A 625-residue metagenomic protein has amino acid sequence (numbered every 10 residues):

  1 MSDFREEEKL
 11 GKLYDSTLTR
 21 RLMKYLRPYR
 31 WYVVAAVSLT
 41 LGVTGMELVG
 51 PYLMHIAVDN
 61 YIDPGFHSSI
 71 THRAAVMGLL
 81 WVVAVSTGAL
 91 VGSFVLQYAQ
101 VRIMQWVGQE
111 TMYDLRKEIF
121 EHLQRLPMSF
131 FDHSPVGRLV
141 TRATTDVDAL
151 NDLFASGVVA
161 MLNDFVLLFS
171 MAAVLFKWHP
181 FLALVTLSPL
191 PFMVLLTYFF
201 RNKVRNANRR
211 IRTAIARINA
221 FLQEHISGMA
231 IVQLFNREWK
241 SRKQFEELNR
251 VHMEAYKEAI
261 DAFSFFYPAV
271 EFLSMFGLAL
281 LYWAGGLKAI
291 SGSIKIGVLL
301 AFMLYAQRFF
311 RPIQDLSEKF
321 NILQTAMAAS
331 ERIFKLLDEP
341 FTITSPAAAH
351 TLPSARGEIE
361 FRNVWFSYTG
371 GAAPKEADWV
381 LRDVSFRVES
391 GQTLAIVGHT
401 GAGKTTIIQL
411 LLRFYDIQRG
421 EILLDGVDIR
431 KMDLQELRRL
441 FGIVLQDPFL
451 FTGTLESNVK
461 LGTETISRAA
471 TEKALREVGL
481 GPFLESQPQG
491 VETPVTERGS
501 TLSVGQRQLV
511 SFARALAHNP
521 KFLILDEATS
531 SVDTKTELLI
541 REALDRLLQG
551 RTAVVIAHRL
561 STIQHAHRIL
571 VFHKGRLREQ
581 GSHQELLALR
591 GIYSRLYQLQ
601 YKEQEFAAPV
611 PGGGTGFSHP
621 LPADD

Functional and structural regions predicted by a protein language model:
Y14, L18, L26, Q100 (+4 more regions): Juxtamembrane loop-to-helix connectors within ABC transporter transmembrane domains
Y32-G42, V159-R210, L281-I294, R311: Transmembrane helices of ABC transporter permease
V33-V95, F176-F181, A279, I290-I296: Transmembrane helix-loop-helix hairpins at lipid-water interfaces of multipass membrane proteins, especially the type-1
S38, L96, Q100, G108 (+5 more regions): Hydrophobic alpha-helical transmembrane segments of ABC transporter permease domains
S86-S93, Q97, L190-T197, F263-G277 (+2 more regions): Hydrophobic alpha-helical segments in the permease module
G137, R210-E258, A348-H350: Loop segments that connect adjacent transmembrane helices in multi-pass transporters
R237, D261, R308-L336: Cytosolic ends of transmembrane helices, especially the final helix of ABC transmembrane type-1 domains
D338, S345-P346, L352-D625: ABC-type nucleotide-binding domain
